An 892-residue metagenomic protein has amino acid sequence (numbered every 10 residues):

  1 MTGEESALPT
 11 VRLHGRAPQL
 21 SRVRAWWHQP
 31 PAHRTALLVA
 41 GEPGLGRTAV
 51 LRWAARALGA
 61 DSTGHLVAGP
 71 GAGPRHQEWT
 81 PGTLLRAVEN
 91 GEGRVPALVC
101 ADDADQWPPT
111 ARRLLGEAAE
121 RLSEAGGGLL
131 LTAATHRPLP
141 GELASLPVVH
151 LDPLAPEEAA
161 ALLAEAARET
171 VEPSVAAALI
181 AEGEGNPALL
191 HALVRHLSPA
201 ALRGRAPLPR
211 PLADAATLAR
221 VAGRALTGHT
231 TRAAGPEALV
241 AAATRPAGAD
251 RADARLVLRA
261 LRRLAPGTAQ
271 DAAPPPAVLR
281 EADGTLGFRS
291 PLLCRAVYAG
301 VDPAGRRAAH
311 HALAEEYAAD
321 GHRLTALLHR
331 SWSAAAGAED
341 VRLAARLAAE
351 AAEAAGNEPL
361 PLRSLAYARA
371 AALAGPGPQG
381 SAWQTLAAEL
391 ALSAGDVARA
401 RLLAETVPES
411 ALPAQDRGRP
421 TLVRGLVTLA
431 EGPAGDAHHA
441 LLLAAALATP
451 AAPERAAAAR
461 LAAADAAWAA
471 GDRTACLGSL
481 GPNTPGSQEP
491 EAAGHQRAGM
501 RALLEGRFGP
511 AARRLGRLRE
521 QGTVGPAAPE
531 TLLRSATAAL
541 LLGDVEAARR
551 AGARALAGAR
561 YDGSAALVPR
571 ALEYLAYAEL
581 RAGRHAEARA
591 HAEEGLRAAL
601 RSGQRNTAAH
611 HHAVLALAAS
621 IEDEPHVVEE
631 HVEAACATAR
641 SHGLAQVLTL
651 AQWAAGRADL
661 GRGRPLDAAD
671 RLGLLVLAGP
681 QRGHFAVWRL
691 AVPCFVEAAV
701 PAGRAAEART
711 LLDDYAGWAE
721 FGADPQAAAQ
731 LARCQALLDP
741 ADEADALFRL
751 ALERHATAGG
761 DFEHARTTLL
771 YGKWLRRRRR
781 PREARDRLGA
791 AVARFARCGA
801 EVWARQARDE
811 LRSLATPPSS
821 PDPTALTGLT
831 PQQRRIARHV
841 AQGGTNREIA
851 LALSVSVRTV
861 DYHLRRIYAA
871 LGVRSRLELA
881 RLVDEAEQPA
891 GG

Functional and structural regions predicted by a protein language model:
M1-A25, A206-P207, A213-A219, P818-A825: Conserved adenine-nucleotide phosphate-binding loops and their immediately adjacent elements
T2-E4, R12, A40-A97, Q106: Conserved phosphate-binding/catalytic loops and adjacent sensor/switch elements of nucleotide-binding enzymes, spanning
R34, A233, D250-R255, D283-T285 (+17 more regions): Alpha-solenoid helical repeat architecture
A36, W53-A54, G287-F288, A304-A394 (+7 more regions): Extended alpha-helical scaffolding segments used for macromolecular assembly and cargo binding
L38-L45, W53, Q106, E158-A166 (+5 more regions): Short secondary-structure boundary elements
L51, A55-R56, D61, P140-G141 (+9 more regions): Internal alpha-solenoid helical repeat scaffolds
A101, Q106-P108, R112-H150: Sensor-1/coupling segment of RecA-like P-loop NTPase cores
R812, P818-G892: Helix-turn-helix DNA-binding segment
